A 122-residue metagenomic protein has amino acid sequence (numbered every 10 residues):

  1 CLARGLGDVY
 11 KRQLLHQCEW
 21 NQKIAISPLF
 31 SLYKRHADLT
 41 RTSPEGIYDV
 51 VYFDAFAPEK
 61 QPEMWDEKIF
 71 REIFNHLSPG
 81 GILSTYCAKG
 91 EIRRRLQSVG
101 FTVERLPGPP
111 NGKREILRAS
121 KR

Functional and structural regions predicted by a protein language model:
C1-Y10: Single conserved hydrophobic/aromatic residue that forms the stacking wall/gate of nucleotide- or nucleobase-binding
K11-S31: Extended basic-aromatic, gly/pro-enriched interface segments that bind polyanionic ligands
K34-D38: Conserved acidic residues
T40-V50: A short acidic, Gly/Pro-enriched loop at the edge of an enzyme's catalytic core that lines a small-molecule cofactor
A57-D66: Glycine/threonine-rich flexible loop motifs
D66-P79: A short glycine-rich, Lys/Arg-flanked "PGG" loop and its adjoining helix->strand segment in the class I
G80-C87: Conserved beta-strand signature within the Rossmann-like core of class I S-adenosyl-L-methionine
F101, L106-R122: Core SAM-dependent methyltransferase catalytic element
